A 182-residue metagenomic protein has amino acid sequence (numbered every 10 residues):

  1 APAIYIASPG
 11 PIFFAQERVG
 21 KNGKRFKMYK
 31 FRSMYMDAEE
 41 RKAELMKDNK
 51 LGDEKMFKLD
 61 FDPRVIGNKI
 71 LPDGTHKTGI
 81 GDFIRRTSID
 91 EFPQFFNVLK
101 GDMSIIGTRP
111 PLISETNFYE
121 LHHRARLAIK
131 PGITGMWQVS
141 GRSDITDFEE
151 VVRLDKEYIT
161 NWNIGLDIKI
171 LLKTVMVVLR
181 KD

Functional and structural regions predicted by a protein language model:
A1-E39, N97, I164-D182: A hydrophobic, helix-centered structural microdomain
F14-H76, T134-D155: Short, glycine-rich, amphipathic interfacial segments at transmembrane boundaries or analogous
E54-I129, I170-V178: A short, structured surface patch at a secondary-structure boundary
A125, I133-G135, W162: A short pocket-lining beta-strand/turn micro-motif at the edge of beta-sheets
D155-G165: Short, flexible active-site recognition loops that position polar ligands and cofactors
